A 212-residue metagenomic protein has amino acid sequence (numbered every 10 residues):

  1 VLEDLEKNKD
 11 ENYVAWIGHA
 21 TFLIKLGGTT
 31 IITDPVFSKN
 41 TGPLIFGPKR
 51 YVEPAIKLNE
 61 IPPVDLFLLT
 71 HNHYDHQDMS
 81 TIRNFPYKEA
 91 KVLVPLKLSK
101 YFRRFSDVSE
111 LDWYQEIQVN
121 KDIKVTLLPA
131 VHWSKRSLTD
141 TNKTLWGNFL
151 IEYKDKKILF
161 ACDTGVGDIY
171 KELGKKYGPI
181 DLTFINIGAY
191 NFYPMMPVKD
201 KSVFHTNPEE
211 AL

Functional and structural regions predicted by a protein language model:
V1-E11, I17, T21-L69, S80-N84 (+2 more regions): Pre-active-site segment of Zn-dependent metallo-hydrolases
L2-K9, K91-K156: Metallo-beta-lactamase
Y13-W16, T30-D34, I123-A130, K157-D163: Active-site-proximal beta-strand elements of phosphoester/diester hydrolases
G18, P35-V36, L96, D112-Y114 (+3 more regions): Residues at the C-termini of beta-strands that transition into short coil/loop
I32-D34, P63-H73, L93-L96, L111 (+2 more regions): Active-site neighborhood of phospho(di)ester-bond hydrolases with catalytic His/Asp-centered motifs
L66, K91-L93, K97-K100, G167-L212: Cap/insert and terminal regions of metallo-dependent hydrolase folds
H73-Q77, S99-Y101, Q115-Q118, W133-K135 (+2 more regions): Active-site environment of divalent metal-dependent phosphoester hydrolases
M79-R83, Y87-K88, E152-I158: Short, surface-exposed connector motifs at secondary-structure boundaries
